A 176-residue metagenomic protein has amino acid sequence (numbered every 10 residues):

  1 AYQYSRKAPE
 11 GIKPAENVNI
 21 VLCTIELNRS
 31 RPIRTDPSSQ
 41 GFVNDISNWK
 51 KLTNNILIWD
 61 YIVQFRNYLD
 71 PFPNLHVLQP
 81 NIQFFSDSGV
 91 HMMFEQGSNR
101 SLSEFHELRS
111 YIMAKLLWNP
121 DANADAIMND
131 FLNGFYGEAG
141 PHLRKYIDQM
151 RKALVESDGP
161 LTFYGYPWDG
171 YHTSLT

Functional and structural regions predicted by a protein language model:
A1-N129, S174: Catalytic-core regions of glycoside hydrolase
Y4-S5, E10, G89, K115-T176: Catalytic domains of carbohydrate-active enzymes that cleave complex glycans
